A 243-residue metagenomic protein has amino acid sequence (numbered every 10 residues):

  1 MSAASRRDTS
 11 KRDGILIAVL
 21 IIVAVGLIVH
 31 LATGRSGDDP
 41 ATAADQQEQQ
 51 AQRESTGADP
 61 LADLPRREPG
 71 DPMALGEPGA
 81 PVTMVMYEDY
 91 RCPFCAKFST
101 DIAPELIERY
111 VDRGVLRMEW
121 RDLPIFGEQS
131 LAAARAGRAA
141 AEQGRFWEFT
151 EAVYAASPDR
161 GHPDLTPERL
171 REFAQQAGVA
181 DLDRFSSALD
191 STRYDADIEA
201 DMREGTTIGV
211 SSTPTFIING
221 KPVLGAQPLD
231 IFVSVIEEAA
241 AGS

Functional and structural regions predicted by a protein language model:
M1-R53, F173-S243: C-terminal cap of thioredoxin/glutaredoxin-like
A51-P69: Short coil-to-helix leader/linker segments, especially the first N-terminal amphipathic alpha-helix with its helix
A62, M73, A152, K221: Flexible, active-site-adjacent loop/turn segments at secondary-structure boundaries
P65-V82: A short beta-strand-turn-helix
P69-M73, A103-E105, D201-E204: A generic local structural motif
P72, P124, G137, P158 (+2 more regions): Conserved short-loop catalytic and cofactor-binding motifs
M73-L75, L165, V223: Short clusters of hydrophobic/aromatic residues that line enzyme substrate/ligand-binding pockets
A80, V85-R91, A96-Q175: Structural alpha/beta surface segment adjacent to cysteine/selenocysteine redox centers across thiol/disulfide enzymes
